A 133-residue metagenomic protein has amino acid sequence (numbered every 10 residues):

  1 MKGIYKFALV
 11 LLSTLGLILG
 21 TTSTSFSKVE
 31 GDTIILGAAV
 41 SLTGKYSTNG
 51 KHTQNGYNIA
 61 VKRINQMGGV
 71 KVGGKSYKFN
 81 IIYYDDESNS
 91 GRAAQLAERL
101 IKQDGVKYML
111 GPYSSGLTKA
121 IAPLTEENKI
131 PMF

Functional and structural regions predicted by a protein language model:
M1-I35: Short, low-complexity disordered leader/linker segments with a strong preference for bacterial N-terminal type II
I4, T14, T43-G44, N80: A general structural-boundary detector
S23-S25, S41, S115: Short linear Ser/Thr-Pro motifs
K28-V29, I35, T48-N55, M67-F133: Beta-alpha junction/loop-to-helix N-cap segments that form part of ligand/metal-binding clefts
G37-K45: Acidic/histidine-rich, surface-exposed loop or edge segments in extracytoplasmic proteins
